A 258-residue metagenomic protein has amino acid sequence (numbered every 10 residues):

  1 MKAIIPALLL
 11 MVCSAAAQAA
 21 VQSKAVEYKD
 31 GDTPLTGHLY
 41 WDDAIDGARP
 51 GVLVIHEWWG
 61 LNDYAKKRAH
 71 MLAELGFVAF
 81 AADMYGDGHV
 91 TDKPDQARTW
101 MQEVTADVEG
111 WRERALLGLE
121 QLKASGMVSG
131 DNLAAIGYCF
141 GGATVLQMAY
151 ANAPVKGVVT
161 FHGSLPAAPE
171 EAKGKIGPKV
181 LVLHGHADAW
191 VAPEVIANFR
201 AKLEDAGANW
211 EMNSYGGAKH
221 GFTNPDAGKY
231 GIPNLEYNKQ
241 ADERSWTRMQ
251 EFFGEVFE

Functional and structural regions predicted by a protein language model:
I5-S14: Bacterial N-terminal signal peptides
A25-G126, N224-E236: Serine-hydrolase catalytic machinery in alpha/beta-hydrolase-like enzymes
R68, A192-K202, E211: Short alpha-helix in the alpha/beta-hydrolase fold that links the catalytic acid
A115-I176: Primarily recognizes the serine-hydrolase "nucleophile elbow" in alpha/beta-hydrolase and SGNH/GDSL folds
K175-V180, A206-N209: Short, proline-enriched alpha-helix->beta-strand connector loops that line the catalytic pocket of alpha/beta-hydrolase
V182-H184: Short beta-strand/loop motif that positions the catalytic acidic residue of the alpha/beta-hydrolase fold
A187-V191, H220: Acidic catalytic loop of the alpha/beta-hydrolase fold
E204-E258: C-terminal catalytic histidine-bearing segment of alpha/beta-hydrolase fold enzymes
